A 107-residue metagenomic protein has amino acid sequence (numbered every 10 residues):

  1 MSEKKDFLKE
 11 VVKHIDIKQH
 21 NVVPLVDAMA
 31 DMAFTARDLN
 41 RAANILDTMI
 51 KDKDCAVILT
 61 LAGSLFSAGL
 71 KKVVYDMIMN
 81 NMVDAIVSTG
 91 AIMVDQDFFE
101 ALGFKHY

Functional and structural regions predicted by a protein language model:
S2-Y107: Metallocofactor- and cofactor-centric catalytic cores in central/energy metabolism, strongly enriched
